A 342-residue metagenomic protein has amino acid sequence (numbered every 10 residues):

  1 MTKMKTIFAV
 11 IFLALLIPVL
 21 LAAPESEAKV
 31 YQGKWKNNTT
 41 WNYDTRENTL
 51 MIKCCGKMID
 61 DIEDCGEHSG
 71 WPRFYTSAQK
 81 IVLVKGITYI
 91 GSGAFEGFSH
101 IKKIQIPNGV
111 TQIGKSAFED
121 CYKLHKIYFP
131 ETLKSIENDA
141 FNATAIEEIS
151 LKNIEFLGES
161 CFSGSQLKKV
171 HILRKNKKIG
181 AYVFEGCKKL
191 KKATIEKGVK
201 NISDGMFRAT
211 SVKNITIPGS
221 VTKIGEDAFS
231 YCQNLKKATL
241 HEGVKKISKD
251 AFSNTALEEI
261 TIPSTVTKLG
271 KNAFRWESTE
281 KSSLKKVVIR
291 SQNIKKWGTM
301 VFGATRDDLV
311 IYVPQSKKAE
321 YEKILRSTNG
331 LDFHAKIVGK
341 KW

Functional and structural regions predicted by a protein language model:
M1-I11: Positively charged n-region of N-terminal signal peptides that target proteins for export
V10-V19: Bacterial N-terminal signal peptides
V19-Y31: Sec-dependent signal peptide cleavage junction
Y31-M51, N329-F333: GGW-centered surface loops in extracellular recognition modules
T40-N42, P72, G93-A94, D139 (+8 more regions): Short, T/G/N/S-enriched strand-turn elements that build extracellular solenoid repeat scaffolds
N48-K57, Y75-Y89, S99-Q112, Y122-S135 (+9 more regions): Structural signature of tandem-repeat unit edges
M58-S77: Extended Gly/Ser/Thr-rich low-complexity repeat segments, especially those forming or decorating extracellular
G91-A94, G114-A117, E137-A140, G158-C161 (+6 more regions): Consensus positions within tandem repeat domains that build extended binding/scaffold surfaces
